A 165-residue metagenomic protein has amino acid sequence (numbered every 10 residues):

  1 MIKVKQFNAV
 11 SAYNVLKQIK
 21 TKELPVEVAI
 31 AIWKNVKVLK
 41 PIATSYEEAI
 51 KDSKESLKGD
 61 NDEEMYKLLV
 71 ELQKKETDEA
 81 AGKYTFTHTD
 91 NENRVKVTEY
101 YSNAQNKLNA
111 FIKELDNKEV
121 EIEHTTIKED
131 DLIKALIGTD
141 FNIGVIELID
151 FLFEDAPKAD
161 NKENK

Functional and structural regions predicted by a protein language model:
M1-K165: A composition-driven surface/loop motif
